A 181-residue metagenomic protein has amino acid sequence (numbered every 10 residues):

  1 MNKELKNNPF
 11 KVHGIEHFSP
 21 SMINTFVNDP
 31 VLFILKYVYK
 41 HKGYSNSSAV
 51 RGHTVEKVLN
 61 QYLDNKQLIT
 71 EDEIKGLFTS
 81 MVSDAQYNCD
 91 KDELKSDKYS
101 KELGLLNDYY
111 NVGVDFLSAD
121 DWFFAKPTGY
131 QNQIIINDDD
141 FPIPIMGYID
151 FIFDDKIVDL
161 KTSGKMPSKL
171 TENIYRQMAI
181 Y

Functional and structural regions predicted by a protein language model:
M1, N60, P142-M146: Accessory terminal regions of nucleic-acid processing enzymes
M1-V27: Terminal, charged accessory segments of proteins
P9-I15, P30-K42, I157, K161-S163: Short amphipathic alpha-helical segments and their helix-coil junctions
S19, N28, P144-Y148: Short, flexible loop/turn motifs enriched in small residues
P20-L68: Nuclease catalytic cores
V58-N137: A non-catalytic, helix-rich entry segment at domain boundaries
A125-P127, N132-Y181: Mg2+/Mn2+-dependent nuclease catalytic core
